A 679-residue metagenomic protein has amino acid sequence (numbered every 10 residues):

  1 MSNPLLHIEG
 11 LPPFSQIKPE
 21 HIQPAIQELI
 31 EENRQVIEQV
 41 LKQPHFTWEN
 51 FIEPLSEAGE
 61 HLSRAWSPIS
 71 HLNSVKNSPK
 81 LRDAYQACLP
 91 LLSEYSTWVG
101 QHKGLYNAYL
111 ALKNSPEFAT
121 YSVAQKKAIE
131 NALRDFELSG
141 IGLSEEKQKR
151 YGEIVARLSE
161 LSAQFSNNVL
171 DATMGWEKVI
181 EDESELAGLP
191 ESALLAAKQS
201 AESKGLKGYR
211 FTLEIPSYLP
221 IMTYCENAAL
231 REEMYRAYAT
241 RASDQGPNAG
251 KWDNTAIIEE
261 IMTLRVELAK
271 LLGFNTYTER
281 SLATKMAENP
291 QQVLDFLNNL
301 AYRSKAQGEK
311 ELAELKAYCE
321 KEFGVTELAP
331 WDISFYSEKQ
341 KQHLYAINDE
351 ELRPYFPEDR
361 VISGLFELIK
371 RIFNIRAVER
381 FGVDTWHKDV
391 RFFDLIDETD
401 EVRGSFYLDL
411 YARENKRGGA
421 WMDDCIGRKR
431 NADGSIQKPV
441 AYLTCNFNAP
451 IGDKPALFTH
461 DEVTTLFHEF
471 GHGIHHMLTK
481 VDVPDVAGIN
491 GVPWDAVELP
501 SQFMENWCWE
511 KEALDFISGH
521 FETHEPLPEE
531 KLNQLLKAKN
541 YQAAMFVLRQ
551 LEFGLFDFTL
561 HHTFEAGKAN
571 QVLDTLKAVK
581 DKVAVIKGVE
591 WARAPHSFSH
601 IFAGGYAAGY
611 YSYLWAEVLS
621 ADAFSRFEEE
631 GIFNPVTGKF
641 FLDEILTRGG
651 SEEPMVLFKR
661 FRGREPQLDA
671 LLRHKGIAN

Functional and structural regions predicted by a protein language model:
M1-H21, E28, F46, G188 (+12 more regions): C-terminal, non-catalytic "cap/extension" segments appended to globular domains
M1-N33, S74-N77, L81-E288, R303 (+5 more regions): His/Asp/Glu-rich acidic catalytic environments and adjacent acidic regulatory segments
F14-I26, T47-I52, G250-N254, V293-L297 (+2 more regions): Membrane-entry segments of alpha-helical transmembrane domains in multi-pass membrane proteins
I30-T120, Q550-L560, F564-D581, V585-G588 (+2 more regions): C-terminal non-catalytic alpha-helical accessory regions
N50, Y85-L89, D253, F296-L300 (+2 more regions): Membrane-interfacial loop-to-helix junctions in multi-pass inner-membrane proteins
E60-H71, R134, R236, I333-K341 (+2 more regions): Short, hydrophobic/amphipathic alpha-helical patches that form generic packing surfaces within helical domains
A124, A128-E130, R157-E160, N167 (+9 more regions): Active-site-proximal, well-structured secondary-structure segments within enzyme catalytic domains
N448-F467: Short pre-active-site segment immediately N-terminal to the catalytic Zn-binding motif
